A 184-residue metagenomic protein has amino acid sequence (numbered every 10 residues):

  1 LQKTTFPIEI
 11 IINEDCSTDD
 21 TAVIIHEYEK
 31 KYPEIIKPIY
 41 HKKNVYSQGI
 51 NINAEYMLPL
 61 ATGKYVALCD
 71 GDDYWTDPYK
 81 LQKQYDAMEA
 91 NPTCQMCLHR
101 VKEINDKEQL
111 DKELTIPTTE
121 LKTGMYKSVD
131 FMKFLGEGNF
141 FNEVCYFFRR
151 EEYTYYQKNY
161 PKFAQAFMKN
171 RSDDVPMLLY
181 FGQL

Functional and structural regions predicted by a protein language model:
L1-P7: Short, acidic, metal-binding catalytic loop of nucleotide-sugar glycosyltransferases
E14-V23, K43, D70: A conserved acidic beta->alpha catalytic loop
D20, I24-E27, Y56, L60 (+2 more regions): Alpha-helical elements of Rossmann-like donor-binding domains used by nucleotide-donor carbohydrate transfer enzymes
K42-A61, K83: Glycine-rich, basic loop-to-helix element that forms the pyrophosphate-binding segment of sugar-nucleotide handling
P59, P117-L184: Conserved nucleotide-sugar donor-binding catalytic segment
V66: Short aromatic/hydrophobic "clamp" motif used to bind/position activated sugar donors
D70-Y74, R100: The conserved acidic donor/metal-binding loop of glycosyltransferases
Y79-E113: Conserved donor NDP-sugar-binding/catalytic core segment of glycosyltransferases
